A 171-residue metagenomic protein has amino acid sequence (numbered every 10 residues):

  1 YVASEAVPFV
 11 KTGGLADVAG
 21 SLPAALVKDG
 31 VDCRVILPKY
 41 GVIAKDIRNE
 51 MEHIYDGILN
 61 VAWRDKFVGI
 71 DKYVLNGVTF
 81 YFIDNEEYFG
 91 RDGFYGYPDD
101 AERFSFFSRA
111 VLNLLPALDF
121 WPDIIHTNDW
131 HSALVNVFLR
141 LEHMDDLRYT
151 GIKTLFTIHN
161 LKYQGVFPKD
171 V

Functional and structural regions predicted by a protein language model:
Y1-V171: Catalytic cores of nucleotide-sugar-dependent glycosyltransferases that transfer UDP/GDP/TDP-activated
